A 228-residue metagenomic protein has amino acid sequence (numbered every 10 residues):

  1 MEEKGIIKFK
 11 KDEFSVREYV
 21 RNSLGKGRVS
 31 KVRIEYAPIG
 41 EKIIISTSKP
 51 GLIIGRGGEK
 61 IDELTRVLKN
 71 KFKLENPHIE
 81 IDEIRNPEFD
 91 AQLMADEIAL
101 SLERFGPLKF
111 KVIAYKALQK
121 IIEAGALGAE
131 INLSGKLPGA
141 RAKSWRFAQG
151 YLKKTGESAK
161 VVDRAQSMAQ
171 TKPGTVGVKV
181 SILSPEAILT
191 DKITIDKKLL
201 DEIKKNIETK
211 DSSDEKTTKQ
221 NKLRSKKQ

Functional and structural regions predicted by a protein language model:
M1-K4, K11, L189-Q228: Intrinsically disordered, compositionally biased charged tails
F14-I34, E103-G125, V162-A165: Phosphate-interacting basic helix/loop segments used at nucleotide- and nucleic-acid interfaces
V16, V20, I53-E75, A117 (+1 more regions): Short, non-transmembrane amphipathic alpha-helical segments
Y36-S46, E75-E97: Short, charge-patterned binding micro-sites
I44-E59, S134-A140: A short interface-forming secondary-structure element
D82-G128, S134-K136, S144-R146: Extended, positively charged loop/linker patches that create polyanion-binding surfaces
A124, G128, N132-T171: Short, hydrophobic/π-rich interface segment
A159-L199: C-terminal edge-of-domain segments
